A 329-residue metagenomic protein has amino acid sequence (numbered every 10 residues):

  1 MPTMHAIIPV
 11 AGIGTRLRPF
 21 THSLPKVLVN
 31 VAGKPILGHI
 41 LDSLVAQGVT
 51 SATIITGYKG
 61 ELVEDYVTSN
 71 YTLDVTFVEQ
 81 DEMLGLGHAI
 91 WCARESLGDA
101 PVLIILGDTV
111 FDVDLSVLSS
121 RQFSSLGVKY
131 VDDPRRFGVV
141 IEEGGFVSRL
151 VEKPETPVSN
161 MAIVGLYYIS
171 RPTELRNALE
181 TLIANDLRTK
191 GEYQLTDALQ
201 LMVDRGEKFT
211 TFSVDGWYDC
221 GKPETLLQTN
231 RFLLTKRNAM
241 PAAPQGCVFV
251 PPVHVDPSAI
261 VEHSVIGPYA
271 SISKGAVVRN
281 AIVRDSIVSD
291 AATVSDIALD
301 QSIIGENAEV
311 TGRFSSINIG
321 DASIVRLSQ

Functional and structural regions predicted by a protein language model:
M1-I8, R16, N30, K34-I105 (+4 more regions): Conserved N-terminal catalytic core of the sugar/cofactor nucleotidyltransferase
I13, D108-T109: Active-site metal-binding loops of divalent metal-dependent hydrolases
G14-P19, R135: Short N-terminal binding/cap micro-motifs at the start of the first secondary-structure element
L28, V139-E142, T211: A structural signal for short hydrophobic beta-strand segments in well-ordered beta-sheet cores
T53-G57, V128, I287, I303: Short internal beta-strands
V110-D186: Conserved core of the sugar-phosphate nucleotidyltransferase
T181-Q329: Left-handed beta-helix
